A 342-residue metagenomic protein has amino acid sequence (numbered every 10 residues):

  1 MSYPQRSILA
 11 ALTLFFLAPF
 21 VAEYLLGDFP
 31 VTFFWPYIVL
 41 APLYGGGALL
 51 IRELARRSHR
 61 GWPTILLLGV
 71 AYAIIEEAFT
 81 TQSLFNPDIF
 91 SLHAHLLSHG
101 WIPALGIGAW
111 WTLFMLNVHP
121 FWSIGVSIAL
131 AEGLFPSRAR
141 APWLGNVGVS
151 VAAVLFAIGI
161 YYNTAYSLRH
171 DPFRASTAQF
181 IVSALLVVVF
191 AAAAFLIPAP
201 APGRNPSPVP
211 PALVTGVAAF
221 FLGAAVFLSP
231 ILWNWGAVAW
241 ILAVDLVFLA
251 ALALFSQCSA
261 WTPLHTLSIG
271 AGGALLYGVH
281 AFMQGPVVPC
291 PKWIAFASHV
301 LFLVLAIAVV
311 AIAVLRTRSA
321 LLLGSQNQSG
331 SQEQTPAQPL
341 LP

Functional and structural regions predicted by a protein language model:
M1-L12, V209-L213: N-terminal membrane topogenic signal
L17-Y24, A71-A78, A153-N163, A219-L228 (+1 more regions): Aromatic-anchored segments of alpha-helical transmembrane domains
Y24-F34, G285-P291: Short, hydrophobic transmembrane alpha-helix segments
L40-E53: Central hydrophobic cores of alpha-helical transmembrane segments in multi-pass inner-membrane proteins across all
E53-W62, F135-L144, P198-P210, S256-L264: Membrane-interface helix-boundary motifs at transmembrane edges
R60-L66, V70, I75, F79-A152: Membrane-interface helix-loop-helix junctions at boundaries between adjacent transmembrane segments
W143-A152, P172-S183, P200-F220: Membrane-water interface at loop-to-transmembrane-helix junctions
P200-E333, A337-P342: Extended, charged low-complexity segments that frequently continue into or abut oligomerization scaffolds
